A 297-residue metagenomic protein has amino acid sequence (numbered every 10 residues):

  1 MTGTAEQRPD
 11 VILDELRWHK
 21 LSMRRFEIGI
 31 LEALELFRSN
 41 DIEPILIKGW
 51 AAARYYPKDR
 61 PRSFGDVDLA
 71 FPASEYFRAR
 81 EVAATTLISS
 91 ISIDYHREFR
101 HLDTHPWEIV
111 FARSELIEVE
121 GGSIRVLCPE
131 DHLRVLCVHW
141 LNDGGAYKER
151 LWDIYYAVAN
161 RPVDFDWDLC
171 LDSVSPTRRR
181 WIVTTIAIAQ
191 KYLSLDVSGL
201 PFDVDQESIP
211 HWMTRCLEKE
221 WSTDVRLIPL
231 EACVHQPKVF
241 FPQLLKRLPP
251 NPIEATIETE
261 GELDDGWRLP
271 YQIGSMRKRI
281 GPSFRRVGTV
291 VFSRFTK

Functional and structural regions predicted by a protein language model:
M1-G65, F71-K297: Conserved NTP-donor binding/palm subdomain of two-metal-ion nucleotidyltransferases/polymerases, i.e., the charged
